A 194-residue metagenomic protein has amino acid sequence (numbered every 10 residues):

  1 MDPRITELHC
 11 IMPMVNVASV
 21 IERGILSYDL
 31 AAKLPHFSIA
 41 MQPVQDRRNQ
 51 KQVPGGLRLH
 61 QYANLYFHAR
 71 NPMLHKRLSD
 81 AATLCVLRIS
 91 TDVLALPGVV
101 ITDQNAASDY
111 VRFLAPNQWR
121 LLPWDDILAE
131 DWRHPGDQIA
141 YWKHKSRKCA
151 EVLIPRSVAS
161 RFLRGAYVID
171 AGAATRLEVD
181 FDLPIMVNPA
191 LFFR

Functional and structural regions predicted by a protein language model:
M1-Y66, N71-R194: Active-site-proximal loop/hinge segments that shape catalytic or ion-binding/gating pockets
